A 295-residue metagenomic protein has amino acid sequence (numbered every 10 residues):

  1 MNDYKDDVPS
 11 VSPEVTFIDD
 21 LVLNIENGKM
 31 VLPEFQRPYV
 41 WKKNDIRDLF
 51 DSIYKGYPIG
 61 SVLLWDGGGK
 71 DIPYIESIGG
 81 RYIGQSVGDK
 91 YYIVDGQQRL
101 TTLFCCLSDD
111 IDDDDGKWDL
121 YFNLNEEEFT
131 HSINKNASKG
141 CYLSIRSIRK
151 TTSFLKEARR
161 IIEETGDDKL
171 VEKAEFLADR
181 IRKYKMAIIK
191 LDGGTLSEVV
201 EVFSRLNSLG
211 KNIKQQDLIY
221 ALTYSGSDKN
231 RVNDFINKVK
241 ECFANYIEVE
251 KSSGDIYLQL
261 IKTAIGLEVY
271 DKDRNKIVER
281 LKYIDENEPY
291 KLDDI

Functional and structural regions predicted by a protein language model:
N2-K43, R47-N275, Y283: Basic- and aromatic-enriched surface patches that contact anionic nucleotides/nucleic acids
Y283-I295: Short, intrinsically disordered, charge-balanced linker/junction segments flanking boundaries in proteins
